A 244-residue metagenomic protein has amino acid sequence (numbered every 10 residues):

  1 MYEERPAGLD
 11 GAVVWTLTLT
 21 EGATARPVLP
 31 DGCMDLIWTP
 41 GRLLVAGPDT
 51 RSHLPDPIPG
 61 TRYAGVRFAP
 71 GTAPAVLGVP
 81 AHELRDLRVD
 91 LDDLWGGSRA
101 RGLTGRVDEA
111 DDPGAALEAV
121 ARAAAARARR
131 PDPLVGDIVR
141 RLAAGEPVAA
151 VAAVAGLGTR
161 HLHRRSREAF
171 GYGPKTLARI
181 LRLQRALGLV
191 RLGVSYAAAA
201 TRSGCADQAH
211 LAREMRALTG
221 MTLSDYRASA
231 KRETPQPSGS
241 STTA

Functional and structural regions predicted by a protein language model:
M1-A150, A155-T159, Y172-P174, G188-R191 (+2 more regions): Alpha-helical bundle regulatory/interaction domains
S166-Y172, E214-T222: A secondary-structure capping/hinge motif
R167, A186-L189: Enrichment for repetitive, rod-forming helical segments
